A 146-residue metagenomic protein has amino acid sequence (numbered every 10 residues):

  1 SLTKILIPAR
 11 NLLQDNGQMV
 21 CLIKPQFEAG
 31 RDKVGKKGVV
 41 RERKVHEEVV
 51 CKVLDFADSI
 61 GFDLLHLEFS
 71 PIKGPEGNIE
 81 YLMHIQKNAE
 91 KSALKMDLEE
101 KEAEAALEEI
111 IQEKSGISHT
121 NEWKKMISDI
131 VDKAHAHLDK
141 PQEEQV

Functional and structural regions predicted by a protein language model:
T3-V20: A short glycine-rich, Lys/Arg-flanked "PGG" loop and its adjoining helix->strand segment in the class I
V20-I23, L67: Short, conserved beta-strand edge motifs with alternating hydrophobic and charged residues
K24, G77: Residue-level signal for inorganic ion chemistry
P25-R41: Short, glycine-/aromatic-enriched active-site segment of Class I SAM-dependent methyltransferases
H46-I60: Short alpha-helix
G61-P71: Conserved S-adenosyl-L-methionine
N78-I79, H84-V146: Flexible, glycine-/basic-rich loop-and-beta segments that form/coincide with the SAM-dependent methyltransferase
